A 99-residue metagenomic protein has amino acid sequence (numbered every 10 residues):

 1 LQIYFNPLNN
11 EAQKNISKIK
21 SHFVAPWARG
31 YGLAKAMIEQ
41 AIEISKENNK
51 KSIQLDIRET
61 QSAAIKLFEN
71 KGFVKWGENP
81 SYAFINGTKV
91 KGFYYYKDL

Functional and structural regions predicted by a protein language model:
L1-W27, I38-Q40, I44, S81 (+1 more regions): Acetyl-CoA-dependent GNAT
V24, I57-R58: Aromatic-flanked redox-active Cys/Sec active sites in thiol-based oxidoreductases, especially the WC-centered
Y31, K35, E47, E59-G77: Conserved active-site alpha-helix within GNAT-family acetyltransferase domains
I38, S45-I57: Conserved GNAT acetyl-CoA-binding A-motif
K51, R58-S62, E69-K71, S81-L99: C-terminal "cap" of GNAT-fold acetyltransferases
